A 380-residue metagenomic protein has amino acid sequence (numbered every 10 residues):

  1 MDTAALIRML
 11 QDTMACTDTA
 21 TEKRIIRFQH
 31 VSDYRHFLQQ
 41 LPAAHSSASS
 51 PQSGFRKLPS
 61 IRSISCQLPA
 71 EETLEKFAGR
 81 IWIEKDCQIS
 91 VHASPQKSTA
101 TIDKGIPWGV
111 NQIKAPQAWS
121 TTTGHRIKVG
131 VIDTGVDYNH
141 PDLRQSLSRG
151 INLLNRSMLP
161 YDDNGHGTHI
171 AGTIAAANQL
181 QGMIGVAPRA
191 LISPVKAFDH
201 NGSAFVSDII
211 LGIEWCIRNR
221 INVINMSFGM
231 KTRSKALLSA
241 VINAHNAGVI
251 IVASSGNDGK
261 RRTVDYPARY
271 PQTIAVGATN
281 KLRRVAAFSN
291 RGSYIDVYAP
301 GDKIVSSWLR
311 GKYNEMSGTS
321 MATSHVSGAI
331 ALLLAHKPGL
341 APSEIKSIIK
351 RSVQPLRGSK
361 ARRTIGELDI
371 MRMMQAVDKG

Functional and structural regions predicted by a protein language model:
M1-T19, I26-G105: Autoinhibitory propeptides
R8-M14, P69-A70, P95-V131, I151-D163 (+1 more regions): N-terminal domain-start motif of subtilase-like serine proteases
W119-V129, V136-R149, M158-V206, Y270-Q272 (+2 more regions): Subtilisin-like serine protease catalytic core
D133, G256, G318: Active-site glycine-centered loops adjacent to acidic/histidine catalytic or metal-binding residues that shape
S203-N225: Substrate-binding/charge-relay-adjacent region of secreted/lumenal peptidase catalytic domains
I217-S227, K235, A247, Q272-A275 (+2 more regions): C-terminal subdomain of the subtilisin-like protease fold in secreted/lumenal serine endopeptidases
R233-I250: Catalytic-core regions built around general acid/base machinery
D265-R351, M374-Q375: Extracellular S/T/G-rich loop segment that most often corresponds to the catalytic His/Ser-adjacent loop
